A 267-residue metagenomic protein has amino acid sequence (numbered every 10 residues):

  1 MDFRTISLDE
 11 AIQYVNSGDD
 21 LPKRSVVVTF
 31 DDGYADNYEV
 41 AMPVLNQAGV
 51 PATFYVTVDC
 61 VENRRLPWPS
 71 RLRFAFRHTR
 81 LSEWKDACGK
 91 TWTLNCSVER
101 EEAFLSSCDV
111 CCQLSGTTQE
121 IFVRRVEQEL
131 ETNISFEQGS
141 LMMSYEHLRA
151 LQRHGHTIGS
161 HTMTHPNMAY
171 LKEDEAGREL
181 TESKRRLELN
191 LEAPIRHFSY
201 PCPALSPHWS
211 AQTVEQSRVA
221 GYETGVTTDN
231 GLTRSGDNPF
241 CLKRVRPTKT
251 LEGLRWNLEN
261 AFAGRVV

Functional and structural regions predicted by a protein language model:
M1-T29, D36, P67-F76, L81-A87 (+3 more regions): C-terminal active-site subregion of NodB/CE4 polysaccharide deacetylases
D9, F54-V58: Glycine-rich, histidine-containing beta strand-loop boundary motifs that form or position
I12-V15, M42, E62-N63: Carbohydrate transferase catalytic cores enriched for Leloir-type hexosyltransferases
L21, Y34, E39, P43-Y55 (+4 more regions): CE4/NodB-like, metal-dependent polysaccharide N-deacetylase domain that modifies extracellular/periplasmic N-acetylated
A41-M42, Y145-R149, V214: Short amphipathic alpha-helical segments and helix-helix/interface helices
V58-E62, G231: Short beta-alpha junction loops
R64-H154: Extended, charge-rich helix/loop segments that form flexible, surface "patches" used to engage negatively charged
